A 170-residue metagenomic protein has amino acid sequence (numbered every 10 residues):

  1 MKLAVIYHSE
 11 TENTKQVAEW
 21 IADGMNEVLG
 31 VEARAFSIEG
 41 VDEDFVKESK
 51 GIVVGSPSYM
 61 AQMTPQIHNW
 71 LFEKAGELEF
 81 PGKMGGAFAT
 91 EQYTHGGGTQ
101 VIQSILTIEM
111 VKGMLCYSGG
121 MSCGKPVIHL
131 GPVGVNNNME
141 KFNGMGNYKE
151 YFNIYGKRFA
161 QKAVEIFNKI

Functional and structural regions predicted by a protein language model:
K2-L3, Q16, W20-I170: FMN-binding flavodoxin-like domain, especially the glycine-rich phosphate-binding loop
Y7-T11: Aromatic-flanked redox-active Cys/Sec active sites in thiol-based oxidoreductases, especially the WC-centered
